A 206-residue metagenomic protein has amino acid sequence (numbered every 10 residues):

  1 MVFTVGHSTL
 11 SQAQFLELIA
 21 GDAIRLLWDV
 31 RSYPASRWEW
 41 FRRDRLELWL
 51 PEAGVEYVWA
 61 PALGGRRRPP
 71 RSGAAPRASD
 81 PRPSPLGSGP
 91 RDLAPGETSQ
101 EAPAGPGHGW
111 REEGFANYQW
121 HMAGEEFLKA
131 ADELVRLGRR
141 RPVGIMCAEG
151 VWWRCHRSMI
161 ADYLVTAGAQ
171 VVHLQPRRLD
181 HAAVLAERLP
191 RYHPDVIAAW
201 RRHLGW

Functional and structural regions predicted by a protein language model:
M1-G87, D92-W206: Residues lining hydrophobic/aromatic ligand-binding pockets adjacent to catalytic sites
